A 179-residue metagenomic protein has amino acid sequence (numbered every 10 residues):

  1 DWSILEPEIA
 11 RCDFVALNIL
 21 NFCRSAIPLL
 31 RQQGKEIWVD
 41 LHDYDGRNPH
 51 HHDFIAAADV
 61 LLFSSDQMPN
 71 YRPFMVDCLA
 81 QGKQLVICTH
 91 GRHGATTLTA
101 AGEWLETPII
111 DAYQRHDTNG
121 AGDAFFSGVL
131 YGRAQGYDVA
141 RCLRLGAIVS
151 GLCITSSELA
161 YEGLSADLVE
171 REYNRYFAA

Functional and structural regions predicted by a protein language model:
D1-L105, Y137, L164-S165, F177: Ribokinase/PfkB-type carbohydrate-kinase core domain
M75-A179: Conserved phosphate-binding/catalytic region of the ribokinase-like
